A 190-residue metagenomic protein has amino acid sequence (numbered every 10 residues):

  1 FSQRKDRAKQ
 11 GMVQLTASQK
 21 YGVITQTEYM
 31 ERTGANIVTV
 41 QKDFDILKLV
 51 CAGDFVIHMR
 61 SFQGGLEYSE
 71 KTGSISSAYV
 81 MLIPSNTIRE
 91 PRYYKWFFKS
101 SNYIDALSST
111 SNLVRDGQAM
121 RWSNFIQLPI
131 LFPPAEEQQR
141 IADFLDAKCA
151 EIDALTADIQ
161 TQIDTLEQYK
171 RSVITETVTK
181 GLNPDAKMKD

Functional and structural regions predicted by a protein language model:
F1-K42, L131-E136, A150, A154-D190: Amphipathic alpha-helical segments that form coiled-coils or helix-hairpins used for dimerization/assembly
F1-K9, A17-V38, F44-G65, S76-Y79 (+1 more regions): Short Ser/Thr-interspersed hydrophobic loop/turn segments at strand-loop and sheet-helix junctions that line or gate
M59-R60, G73-V80, V114-Q139: A short glycine-rich beta-alpha junction/loop motif
Y68-S69: Short beta-alpha junctions and helix-cap segments that line functional grooves
I83: Residue-level detector of conserved, well-ordered beta-strand and adjacent loop positions that form binding/recognition
T87-Y93: Short, conserved charged micro-motifs
Q139, D143, A147-K148: Intrinsically disordered, low-complexity linker/loop segments enriched in Gly/Pro and charged/polar residues
